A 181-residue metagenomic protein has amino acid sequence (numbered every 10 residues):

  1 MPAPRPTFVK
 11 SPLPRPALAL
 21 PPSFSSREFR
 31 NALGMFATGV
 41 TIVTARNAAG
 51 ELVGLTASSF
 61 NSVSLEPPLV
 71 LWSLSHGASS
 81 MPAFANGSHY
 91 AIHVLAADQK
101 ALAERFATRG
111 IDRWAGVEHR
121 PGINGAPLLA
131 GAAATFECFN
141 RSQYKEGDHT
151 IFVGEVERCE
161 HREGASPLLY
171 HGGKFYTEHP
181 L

Functional and structural regions predicted by a protein language model:
P2-L181: Basic, polyanion-binding surface patches
